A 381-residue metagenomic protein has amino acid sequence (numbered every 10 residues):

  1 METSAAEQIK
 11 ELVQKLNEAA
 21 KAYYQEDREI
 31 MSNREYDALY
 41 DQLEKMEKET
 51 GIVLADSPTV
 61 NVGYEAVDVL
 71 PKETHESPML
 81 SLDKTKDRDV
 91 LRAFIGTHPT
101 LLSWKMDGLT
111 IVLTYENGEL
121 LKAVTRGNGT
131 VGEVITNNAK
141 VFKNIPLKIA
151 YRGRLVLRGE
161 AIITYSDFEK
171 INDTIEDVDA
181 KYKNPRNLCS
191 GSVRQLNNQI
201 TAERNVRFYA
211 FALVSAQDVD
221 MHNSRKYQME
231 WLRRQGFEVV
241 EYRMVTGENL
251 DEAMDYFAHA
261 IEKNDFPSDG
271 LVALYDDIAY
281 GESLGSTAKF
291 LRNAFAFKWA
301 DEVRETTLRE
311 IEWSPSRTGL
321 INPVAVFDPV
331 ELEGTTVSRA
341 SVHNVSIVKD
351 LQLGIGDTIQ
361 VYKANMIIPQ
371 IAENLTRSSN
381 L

Functional and structural regions predicted by a protein language model:
M1-L381: RNA/tRNA-interacting regions in translation and RNA-turnover enzymes
